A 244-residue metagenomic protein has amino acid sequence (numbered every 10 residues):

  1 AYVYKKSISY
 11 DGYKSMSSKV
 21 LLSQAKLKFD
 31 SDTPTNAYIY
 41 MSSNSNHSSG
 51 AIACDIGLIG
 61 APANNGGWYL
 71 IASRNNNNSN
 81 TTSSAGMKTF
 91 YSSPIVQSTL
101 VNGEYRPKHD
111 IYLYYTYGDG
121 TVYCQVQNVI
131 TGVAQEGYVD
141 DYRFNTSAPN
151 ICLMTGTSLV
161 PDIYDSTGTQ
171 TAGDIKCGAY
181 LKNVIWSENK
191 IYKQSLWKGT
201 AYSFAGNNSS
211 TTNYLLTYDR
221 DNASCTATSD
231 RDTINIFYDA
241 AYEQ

Functional and structural regions predicted by a protein language model:
A1-K88, E243: Secretory/extracellular carbohydrate-interaction modules and structurally similar beta-sandwich "look-alikes"
S18-V20, L113, G132: Short low-polarity hydrophobic stretches
L22, Y115-Y117, N128: Short beta-strand segments enriched in hydrophobic/aromatic residues within well-folded beta-rich domains
Q24-K28, Y117-V122: Extended, low-complexity, turn-rich repeat/linker tracts enriched in Gly/Pro/Ser/Thr and Asp/Glu that occur
S43-S48, N76, T116-D119, V160-Y164: Short, flexible beta-strand-to-coil junctions
N75-D110: Short, aromatic/His-centered strand-loop micro-motif at the edge of beta-sheets
P107-Y117, C124: Short tryptophan-centered beta-strand motifs in secreted/extracellular beta-sheet-rich domains of glycan-recognition
T121-Q244: Aromatic sugar-binding interfaces of carbohydrate-active proteins
